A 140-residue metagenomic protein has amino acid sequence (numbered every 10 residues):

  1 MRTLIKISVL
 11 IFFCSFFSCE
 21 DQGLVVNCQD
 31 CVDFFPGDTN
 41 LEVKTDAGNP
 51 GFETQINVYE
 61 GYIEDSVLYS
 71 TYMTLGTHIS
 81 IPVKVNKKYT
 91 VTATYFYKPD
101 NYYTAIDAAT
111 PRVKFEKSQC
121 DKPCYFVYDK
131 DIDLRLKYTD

Functional and structural regions predicted by a protein language model:
M1-D21: Sec-dependent bacterial lipoprotein signal peptides
C14-T39: Bacterial Sec-dependent N-terminal signal peptides
F35-G37, V85-K87, F126-K130: Solvent-exposed loop and beta-edge segments used for protein-protein assembly and interaction
T39-A47: A short, amphipathic beta-strand motif
N49-V67: Extended low-complexity, serine/threonine- and proline-enriched intrinsically disordered segments
D65-H78: Short, acidic Ser/Thr/Gly-rich low-complexity loop/linker segments typical of extracellular and cell-surface proteins
L75-N101, Y138: Short Pro-Gly-centered beta-turn/loop motif in secreted/extracellular proteins
F96-D140: Structured interaction patches on ligand/partner-binding surfaces of diverse proteins
